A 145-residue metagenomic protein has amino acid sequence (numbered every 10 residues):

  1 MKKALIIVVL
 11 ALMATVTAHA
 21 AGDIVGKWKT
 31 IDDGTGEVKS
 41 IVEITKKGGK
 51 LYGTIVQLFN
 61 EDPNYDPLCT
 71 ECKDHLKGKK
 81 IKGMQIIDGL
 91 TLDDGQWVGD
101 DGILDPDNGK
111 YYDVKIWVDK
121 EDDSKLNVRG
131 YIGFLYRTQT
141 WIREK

Functional and structural regions predicted by a protein language model:
M1-A4: Positively charged n-region of N-terminal signal peptides that target proteins for export
I7-T15: Bacterial N-terminal signal peptides
V16-A21: Sec/Tat signal peptide C-region and signal peptidase I cleavage site
G22-K39, T138-K145: K/E-rich alpha-helical interaction surfaces of small helical-bundle regulatory domains
D32, E37-D105, Y111-D113: Central antiparallel beta-sheet cores of small beta-barrel/beta-sandwich binding domains
T45, T91, W117-K120, I142: Well-ordered beta-strand positions
P106-D107, W117, E121, K125-T138: Short, exposed beta-strand-loop hairpins at the edges of beta-sheets in extracellular/periplasmic proteins
